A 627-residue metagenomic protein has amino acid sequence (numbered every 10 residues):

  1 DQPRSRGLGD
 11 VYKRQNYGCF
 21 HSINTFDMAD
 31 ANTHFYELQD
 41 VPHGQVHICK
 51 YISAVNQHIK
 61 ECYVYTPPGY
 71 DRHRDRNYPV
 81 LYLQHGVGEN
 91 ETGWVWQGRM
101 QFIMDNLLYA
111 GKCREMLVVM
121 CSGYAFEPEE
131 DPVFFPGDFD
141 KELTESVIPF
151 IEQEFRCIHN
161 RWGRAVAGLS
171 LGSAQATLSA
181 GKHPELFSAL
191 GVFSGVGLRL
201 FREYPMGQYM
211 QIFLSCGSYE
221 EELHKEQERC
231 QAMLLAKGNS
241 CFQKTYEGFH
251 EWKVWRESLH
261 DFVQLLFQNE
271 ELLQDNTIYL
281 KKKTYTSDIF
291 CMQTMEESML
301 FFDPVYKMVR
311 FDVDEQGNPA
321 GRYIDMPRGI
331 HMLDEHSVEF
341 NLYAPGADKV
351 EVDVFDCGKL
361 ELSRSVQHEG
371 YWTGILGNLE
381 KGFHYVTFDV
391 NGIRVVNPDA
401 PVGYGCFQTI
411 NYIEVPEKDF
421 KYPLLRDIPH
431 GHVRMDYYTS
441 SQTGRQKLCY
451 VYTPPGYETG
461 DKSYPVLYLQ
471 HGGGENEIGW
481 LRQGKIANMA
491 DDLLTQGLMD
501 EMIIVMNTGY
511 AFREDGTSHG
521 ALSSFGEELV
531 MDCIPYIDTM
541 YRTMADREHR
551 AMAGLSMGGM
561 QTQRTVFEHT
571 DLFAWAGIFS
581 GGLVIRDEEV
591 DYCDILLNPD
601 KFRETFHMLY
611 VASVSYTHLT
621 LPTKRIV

Functional and structural regions predicted by a protein language model:
D1-L8, Y12, H618, T623-I626: Single conserved hydrophobic/aromatic residue that forms the stacking wall/gate of nucleotide- or nucleobase-binding
G9, K13-I23, A320, H331-L333 (+2 more regions): Aromatic-rich carbohydrate-binding modules that target alpha-glucans
I23, M28-D71, E339, E414-E458: N-terminal cap/lid segment of alpha/beta-hydrolase-fold proteins
R76-G86, Y450, K462-G472: Short beta-strand element of the alpha/beta-hydrolase
V87-S146, F150, G473-D532, Y536-T539: Cap/lid segment of the alpha/beta-hydrolase catalytic domain
N160-M206, D546-Y592: Primarily recognizes the serine-hydrolase "nucleophile elbow" in alpha/beta-hydrolase and SGNH/GDSL folds
V196-E251, V584-L619: The feature captures the conserved acid-bearing segment of alpha/beta-hydrolase catalytic domains
E220-T286, L619, R625-V627: C-terminal catalytic histidine-bearing segment of alpha/beta-hydrolase fold enzymes
